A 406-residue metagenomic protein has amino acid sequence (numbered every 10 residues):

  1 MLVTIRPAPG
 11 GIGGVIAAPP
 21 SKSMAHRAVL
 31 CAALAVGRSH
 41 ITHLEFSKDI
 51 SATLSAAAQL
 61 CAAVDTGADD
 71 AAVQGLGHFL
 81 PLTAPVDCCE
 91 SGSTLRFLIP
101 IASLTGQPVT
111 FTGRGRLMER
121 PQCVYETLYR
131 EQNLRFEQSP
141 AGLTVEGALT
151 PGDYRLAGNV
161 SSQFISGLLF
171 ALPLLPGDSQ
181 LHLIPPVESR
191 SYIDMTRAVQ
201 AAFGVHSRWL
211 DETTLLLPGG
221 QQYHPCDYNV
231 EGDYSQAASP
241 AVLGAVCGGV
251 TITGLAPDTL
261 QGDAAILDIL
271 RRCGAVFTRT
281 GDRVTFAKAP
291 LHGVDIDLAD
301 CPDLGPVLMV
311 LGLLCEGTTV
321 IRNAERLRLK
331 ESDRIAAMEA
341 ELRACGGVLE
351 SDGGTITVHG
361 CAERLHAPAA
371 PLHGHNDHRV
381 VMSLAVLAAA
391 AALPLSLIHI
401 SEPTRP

Functional and structural regions predicted by a protein language model:
M1-L397, S401, R405: Short, structured segments at the rim of ligand-binding sites
